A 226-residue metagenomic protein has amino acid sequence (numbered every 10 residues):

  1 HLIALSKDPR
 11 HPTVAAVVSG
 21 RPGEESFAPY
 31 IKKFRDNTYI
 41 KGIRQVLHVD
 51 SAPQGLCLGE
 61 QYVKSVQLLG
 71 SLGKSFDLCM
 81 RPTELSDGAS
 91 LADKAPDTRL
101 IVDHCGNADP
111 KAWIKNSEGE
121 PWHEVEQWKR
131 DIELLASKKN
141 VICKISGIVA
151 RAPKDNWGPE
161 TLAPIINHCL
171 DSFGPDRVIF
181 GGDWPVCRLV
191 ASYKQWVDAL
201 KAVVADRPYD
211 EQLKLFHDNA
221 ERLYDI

Functional and structural regions predicted by a protein language model:
H1, S19, F76, W128-D131 (+4 more regions): Tryptophan-centric aromatic hotspots in well-structured domains and transmembrane helices
H1-E84, S90, H123, G147-I148: Active-site gating/metal-coordination segments in enzymes
H1-T13, A95-V102, G158-D171, K194-V203: Short, electropositive alpha-helical surface patch
P9-R10, N37, A95, K138-K139 (+1 more regions): Acidic-histidine catalytic/liganding microenvironments
A16, I43, L69, H104 (+4 more regions): Conserved, mostly hydrophobic/aromatic
G55-I179: Catalytic pocket-lining loop regions of alpha/beta-barrel enzymes, especially the amidohydrolase/enolase/GH5 lineages
I148-A150, W184-C187: Short Gly/Pro-enriched loop/turn and capping motifs at secondary-structure junctions
H168, S172-I179, R188-I226: Mid-to-C-terminal alpha-helical segments outside catalytic/metal-binding sites
